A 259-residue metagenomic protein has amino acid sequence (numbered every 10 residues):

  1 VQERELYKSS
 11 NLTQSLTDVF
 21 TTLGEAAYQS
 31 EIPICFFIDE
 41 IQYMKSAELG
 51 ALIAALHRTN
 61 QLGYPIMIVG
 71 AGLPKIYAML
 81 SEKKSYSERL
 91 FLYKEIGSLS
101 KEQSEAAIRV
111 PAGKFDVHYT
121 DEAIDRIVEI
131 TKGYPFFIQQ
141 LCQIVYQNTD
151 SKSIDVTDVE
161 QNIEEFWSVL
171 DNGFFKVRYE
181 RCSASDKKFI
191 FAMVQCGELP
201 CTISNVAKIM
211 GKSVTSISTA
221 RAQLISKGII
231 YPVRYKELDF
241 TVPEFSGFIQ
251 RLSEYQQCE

Functional and structural regions predicted by a protein language model:
E3-P74, S81: Conserved Walker B catalytic segment
A47, S204, M210-K227, Y235: Short amphipathic alpha-helical interaction segments
I76-E129, Q143, S151-S153: Helix-loop-helix "sensor" segment of P-loop NTPases
G133, Q139-V214: Winged-helix-like regulatory helical subdomains adjacent to P-loop NTPase cores
G133-Y134, V242: Short loop-to-helix capping motifs
V233-D239, P243-E244: Short, Lys/Arg-rich nucleic-acid/phosphate-binding segment
P243-E259: Short, amphipathic alpha-helical interaction segments positioned at domain boundaries
